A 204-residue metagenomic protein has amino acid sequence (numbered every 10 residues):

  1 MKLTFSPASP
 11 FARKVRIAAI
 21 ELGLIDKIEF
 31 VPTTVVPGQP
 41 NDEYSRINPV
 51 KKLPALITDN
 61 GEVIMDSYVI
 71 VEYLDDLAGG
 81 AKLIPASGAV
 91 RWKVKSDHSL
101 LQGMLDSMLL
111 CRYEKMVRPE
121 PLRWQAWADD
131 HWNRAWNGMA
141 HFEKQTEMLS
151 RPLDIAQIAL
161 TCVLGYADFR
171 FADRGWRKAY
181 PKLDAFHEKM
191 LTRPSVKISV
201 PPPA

Functional and structural regions predicted by a protein language model:
M1-Q125: GST-like domain detector, emphasizing the conserved glutathione-binding G-site in the N-terminal thioredoxin-like
D59, T161, P202: Conserved residues at the C-terminal ends of beta-strands
V71, D75, K95-H98, M139 (+2 more regions): Non-transmembrane alpha-helical segments in soluble domains of secreted/periplasmic/extracellular proteins
G88-A89, P181, P201: Short capping/connector residues at structural and topological boundaries
L101-E188: GST-like fold's C-terminal all-alpha helical module
M148, S199-A204: Long amphipathic alpha-helical segments
A185-S199: Charged phosphate-binding loop/patch that engages nucleotide di/tri-phosphates or the phosphate backbone of nucleic
